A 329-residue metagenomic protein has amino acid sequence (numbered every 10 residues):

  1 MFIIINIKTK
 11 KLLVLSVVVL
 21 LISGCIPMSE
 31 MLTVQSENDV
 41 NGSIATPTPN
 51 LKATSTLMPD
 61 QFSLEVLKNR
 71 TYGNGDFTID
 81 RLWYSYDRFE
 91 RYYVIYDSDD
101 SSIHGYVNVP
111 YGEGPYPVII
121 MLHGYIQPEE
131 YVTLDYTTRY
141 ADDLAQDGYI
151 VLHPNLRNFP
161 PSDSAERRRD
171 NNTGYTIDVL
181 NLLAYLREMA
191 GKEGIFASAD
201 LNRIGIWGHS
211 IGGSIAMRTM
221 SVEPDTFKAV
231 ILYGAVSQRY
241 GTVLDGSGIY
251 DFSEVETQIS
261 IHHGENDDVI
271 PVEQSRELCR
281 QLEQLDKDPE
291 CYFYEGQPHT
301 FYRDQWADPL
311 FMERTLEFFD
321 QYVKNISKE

Functional and structural regions predicted by a protein language model:
C25-D60, E329: Ser/Thr-rich, Proline-interspersed low-complexity disordered segments
L67-E113: N-terminal cap/lid segment of alpha/beta-hydrolase-fold proteins
G114-Y116, M121-S164, R239-Y240: Short substrate-entry loop that stabilizes the transition state in hydrolases
E130-V132, T219-T257, Q284: Mobile cap/lid helix-loop segments that gate and shape the active-site cleft of serine hydrolases
D170-E193: Alpha/beta-hydrolase active-site loop
I195-H209: Alpha/beta-hydrolase fold nucleophile elbow
V255, I261-H263, D267: Short beta-strand/loop motif that positions the catalytic acidic residue of the alpha/beta-hydrolase fold
R276, L285-E329: C-terminal catalytic histidine-bearing segment of alpha/beta-hydrolase fold enzymes
